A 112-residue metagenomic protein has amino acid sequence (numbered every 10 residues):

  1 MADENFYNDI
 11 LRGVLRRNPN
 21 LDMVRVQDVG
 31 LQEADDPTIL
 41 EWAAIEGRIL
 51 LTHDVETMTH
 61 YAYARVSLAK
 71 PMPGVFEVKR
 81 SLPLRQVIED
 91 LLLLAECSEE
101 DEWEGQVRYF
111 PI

Functional and structural regions predicted by a protein language model:
D3-E4, N8-N20, Q27-L31, P37-L40 (+1 more regions): Acidic, PIN/NYN-like endoribonuclease modules and their adjacent C-terminal/linker elements
V24-V26, L51-T52: Short, conserved beta-strand edge motifs with alternating hydrophobic and charged residues
D36, A44, R48-Y63: Acidic, metal-binding active-site segment of PIN/NYN-like and related structure-specific nucleases
